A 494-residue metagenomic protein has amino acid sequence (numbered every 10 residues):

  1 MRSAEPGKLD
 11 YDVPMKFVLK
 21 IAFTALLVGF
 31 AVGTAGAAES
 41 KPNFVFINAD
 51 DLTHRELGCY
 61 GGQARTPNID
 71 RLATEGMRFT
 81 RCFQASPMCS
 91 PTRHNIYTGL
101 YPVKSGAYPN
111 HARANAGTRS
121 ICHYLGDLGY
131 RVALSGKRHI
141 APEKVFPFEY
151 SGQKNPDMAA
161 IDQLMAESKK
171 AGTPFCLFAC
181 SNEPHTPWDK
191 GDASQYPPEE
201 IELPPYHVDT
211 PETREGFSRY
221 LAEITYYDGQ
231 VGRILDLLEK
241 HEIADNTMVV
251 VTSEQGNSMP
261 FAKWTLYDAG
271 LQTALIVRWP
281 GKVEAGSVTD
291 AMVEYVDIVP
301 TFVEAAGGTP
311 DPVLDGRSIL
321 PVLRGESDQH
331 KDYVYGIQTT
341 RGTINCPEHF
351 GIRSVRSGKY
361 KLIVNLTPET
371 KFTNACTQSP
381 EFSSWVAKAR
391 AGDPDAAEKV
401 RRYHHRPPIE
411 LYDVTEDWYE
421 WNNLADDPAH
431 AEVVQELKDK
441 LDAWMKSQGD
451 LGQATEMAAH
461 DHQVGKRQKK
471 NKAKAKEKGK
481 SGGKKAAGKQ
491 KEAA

Functional and structural regions predicted by a protein language model:
M1-P14: N-terminal amphipathic/basic-hydrophobic helices that include classical n-h-c signal peptides and signal-anchor
Y11, K16-F17, I21-F30, T34-E410 (+5 more regions): Formylglycine-dependent sulfatase
M457: Substrate/cofactor-recognition hotspot
